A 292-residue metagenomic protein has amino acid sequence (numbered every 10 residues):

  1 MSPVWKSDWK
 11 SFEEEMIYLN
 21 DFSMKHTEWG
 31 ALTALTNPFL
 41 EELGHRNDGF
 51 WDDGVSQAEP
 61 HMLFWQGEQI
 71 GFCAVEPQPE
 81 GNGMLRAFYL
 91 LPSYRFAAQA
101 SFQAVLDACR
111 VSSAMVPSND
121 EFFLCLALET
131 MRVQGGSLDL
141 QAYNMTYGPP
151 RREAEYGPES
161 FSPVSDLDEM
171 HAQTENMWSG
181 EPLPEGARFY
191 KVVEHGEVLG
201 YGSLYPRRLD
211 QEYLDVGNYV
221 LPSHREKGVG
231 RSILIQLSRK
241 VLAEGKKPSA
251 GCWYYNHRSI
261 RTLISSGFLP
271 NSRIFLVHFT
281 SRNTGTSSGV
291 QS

Functional and structural regions predicted by a protein language model:
M1-E13, E76-M84, Y89-Y156, V277-H278: Acyl-donor-binding surface of acyltransferase catalytic domains
S2-R46, D139-E181, Q291-S292: Short amphipathic alpha-helix that is part of the acyltransferase structural core
F39-M62, H171-V193: Active-site rim helix/loop that mediates acceptor-substrate recognition in acyltransferases
G44-L106, V198-L214, Y219-P222: Conserved donor-binding loop and adjoining core beta-sheet/short helix segment in diverse acyl/aminoacyl transferases
Y94-L106, E226-K240, R261-S265: Conserved acetyl-CoA-binding loop-helix of GNAT-fold acetyltransferases
A114-V116, N218, P248-C252: Conserved hydrophobic beta-strand within the GNAT/NAT acetyltransferase core sheet that lines the active-site cleft
E121-E155, S160, K247-S292: Active-site/acyl-donor-binding loops of N-acyltransferases
P149-L214, Y219: Flexible, substrate/cofactor-facing loop regions flanked by secondary structure within enzyme catalytic domains
